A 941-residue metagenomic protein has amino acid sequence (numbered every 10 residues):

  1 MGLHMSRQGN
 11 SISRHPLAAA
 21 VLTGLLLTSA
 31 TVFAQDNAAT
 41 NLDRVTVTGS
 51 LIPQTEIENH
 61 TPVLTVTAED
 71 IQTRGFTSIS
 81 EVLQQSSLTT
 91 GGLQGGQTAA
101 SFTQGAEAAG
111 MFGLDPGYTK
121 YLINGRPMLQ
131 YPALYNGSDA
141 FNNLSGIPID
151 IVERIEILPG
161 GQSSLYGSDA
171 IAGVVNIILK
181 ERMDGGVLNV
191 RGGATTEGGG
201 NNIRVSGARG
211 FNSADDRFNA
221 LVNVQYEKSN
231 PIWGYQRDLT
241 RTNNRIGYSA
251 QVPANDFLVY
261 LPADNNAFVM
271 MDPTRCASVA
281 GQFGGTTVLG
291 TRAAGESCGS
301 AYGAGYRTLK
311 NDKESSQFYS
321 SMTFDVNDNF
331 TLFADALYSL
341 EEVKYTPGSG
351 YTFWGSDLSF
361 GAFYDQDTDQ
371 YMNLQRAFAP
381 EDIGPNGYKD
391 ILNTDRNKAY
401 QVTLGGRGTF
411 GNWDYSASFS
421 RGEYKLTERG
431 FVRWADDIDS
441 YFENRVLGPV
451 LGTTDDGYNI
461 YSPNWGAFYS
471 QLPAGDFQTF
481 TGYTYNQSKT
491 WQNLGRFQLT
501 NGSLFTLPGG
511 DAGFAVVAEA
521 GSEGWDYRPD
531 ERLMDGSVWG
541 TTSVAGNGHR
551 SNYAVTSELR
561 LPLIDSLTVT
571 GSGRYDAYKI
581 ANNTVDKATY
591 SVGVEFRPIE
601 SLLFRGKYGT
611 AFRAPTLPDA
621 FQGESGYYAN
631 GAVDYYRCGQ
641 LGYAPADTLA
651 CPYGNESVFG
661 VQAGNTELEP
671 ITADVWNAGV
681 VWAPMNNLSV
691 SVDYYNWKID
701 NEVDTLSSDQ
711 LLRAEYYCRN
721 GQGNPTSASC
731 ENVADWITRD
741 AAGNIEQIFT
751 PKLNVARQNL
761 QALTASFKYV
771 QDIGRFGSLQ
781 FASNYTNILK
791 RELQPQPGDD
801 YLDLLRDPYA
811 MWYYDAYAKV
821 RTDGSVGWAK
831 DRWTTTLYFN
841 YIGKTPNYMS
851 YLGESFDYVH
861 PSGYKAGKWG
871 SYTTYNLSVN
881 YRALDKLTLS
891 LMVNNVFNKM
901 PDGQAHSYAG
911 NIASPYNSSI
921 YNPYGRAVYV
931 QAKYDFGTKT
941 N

Functional and structural regions predicted by a protein language model:
N37-A39, R182-G185, A214-R217, V326-F330 (+10 more regions): Short loop/turn motifs that connect adjacent beta-strands in outer-membrane beta-barrel proteins
D43-R74, Y131-N136: N-terminal periplasmic "start-of-domain" segments of outer-membrane beta-barrel proteins
I79-V82, S86, A109-G110, N142-S145 (+2 more regions): N-terminal periplasmic accessory domains that precede and gate Gram-negative outer-membrane beta-barrel machines
Q84-P127: Extracytoplasmic beta-strand/coil segments of soluble accessory domains associated with Gram-negative outer-membrane
R126-P159: Short acidic/polar hinge/loop motifs at secondary-structure boundaries that mediate gating or recognition
N136, D238-G247, P273, A277-K313 (+5 more regions): Surface-exposed, low-complexity loop segments enriched in small/polar and acidic residues
Y627, L779-R882, F897-N898: C-terminal beta-barrel architecture of Gram-negative outer-membrane proteins
S689, D700, L789-E792, Y841-G853 (+1 more regions): C-terminal beta-signal and adjacent terminal beta-strands/loops of Gram-negative outer-membrane beta-barrel proteins
